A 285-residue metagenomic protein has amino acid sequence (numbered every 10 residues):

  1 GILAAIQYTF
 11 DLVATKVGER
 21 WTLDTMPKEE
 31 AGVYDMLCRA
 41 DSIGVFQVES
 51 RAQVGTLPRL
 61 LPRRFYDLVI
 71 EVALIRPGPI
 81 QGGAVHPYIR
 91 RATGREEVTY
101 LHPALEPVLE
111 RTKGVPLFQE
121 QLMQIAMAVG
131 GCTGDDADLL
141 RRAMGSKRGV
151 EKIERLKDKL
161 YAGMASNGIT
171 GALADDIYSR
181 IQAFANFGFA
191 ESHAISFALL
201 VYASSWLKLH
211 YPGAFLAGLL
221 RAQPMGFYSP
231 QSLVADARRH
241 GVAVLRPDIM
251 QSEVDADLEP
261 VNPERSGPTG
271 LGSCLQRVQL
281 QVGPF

Functional and structural regions predicted by a protein language model:
G1-F285: Noncatalytic, beta-rich nucleic-acid-contacting surfaces in large DNA/RNA-processing enzymes
